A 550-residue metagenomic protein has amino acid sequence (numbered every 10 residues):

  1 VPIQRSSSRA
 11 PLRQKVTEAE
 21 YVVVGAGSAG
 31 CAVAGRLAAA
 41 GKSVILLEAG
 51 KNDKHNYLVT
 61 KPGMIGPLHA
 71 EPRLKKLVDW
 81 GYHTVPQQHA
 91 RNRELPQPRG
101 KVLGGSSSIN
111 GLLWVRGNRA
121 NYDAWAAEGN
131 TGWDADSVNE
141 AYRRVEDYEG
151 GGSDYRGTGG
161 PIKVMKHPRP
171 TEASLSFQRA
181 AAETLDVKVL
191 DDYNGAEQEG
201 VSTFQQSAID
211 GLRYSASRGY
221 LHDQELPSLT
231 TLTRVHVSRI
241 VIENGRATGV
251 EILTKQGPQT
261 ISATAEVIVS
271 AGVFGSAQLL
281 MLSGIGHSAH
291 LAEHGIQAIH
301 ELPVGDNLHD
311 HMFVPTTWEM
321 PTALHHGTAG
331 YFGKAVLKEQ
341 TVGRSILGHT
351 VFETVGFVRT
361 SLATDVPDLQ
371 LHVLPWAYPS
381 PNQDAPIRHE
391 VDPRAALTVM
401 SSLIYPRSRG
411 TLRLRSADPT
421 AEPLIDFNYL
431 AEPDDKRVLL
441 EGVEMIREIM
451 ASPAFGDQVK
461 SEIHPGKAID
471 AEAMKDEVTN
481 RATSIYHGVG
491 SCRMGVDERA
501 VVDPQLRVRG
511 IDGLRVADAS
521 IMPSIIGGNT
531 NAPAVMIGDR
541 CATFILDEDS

Functional and structural regions predicted by a protein language model:
V1-S550: N-terminal redox-cofactor-binding region of secreted/periplasmic oxidoreductases
